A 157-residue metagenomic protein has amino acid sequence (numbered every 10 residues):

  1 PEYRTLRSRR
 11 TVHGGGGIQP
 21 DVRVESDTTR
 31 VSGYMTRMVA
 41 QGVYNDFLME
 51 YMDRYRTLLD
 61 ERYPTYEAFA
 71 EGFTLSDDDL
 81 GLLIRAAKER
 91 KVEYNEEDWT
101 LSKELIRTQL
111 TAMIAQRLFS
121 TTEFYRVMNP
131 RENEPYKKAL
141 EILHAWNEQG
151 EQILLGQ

Functional and structural regions predicted by a protein language model:
P1-Q157: Conserved functional hotspot residues or short segments at active or partner-binding sites across diverse domains
